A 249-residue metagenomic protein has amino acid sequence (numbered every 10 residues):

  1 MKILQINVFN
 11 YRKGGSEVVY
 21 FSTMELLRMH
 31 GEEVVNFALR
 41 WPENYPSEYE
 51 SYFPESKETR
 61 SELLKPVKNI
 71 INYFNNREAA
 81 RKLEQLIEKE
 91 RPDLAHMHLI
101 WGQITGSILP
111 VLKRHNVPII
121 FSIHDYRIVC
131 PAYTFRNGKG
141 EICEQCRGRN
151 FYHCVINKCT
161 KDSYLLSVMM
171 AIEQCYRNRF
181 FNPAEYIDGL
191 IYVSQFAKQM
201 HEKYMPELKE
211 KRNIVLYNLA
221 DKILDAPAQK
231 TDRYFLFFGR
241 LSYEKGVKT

Functional and structural regions predicted by a protein language model:
M1-E43, E88-E90, I108, R114-P118: N-terminal subdomain of nucleotide-sugar transferases
K2-I3, R212, T231-F235: Charged active-site motifs of nucleotide-sugar-dependent glycosyltransferases
F9-Y11, L219, F238-V247: Short donor-sugar binding/catalytic loops of nucleotide-sugar-dependent glycosyltransferases, especially enzymes
M29-L94: A conserved catalytic-core segment of Leloir-type glycosyltransferases
E84-I104, P118-S122: Short N-terminal targeting/anchoring amphipathic segment
L94, L112-K161, I191: Active-site proximal beta-strand in glycosyltransferases
I128, G148-D225: Donor nucleotide-sugar binding/catalytic pocket of nucleotide-sugar-dependent glycosyltransferases
I191, A228-K245: Conserved donor-binding/catalytic core segment of Leloir-type glycosyltransferases
